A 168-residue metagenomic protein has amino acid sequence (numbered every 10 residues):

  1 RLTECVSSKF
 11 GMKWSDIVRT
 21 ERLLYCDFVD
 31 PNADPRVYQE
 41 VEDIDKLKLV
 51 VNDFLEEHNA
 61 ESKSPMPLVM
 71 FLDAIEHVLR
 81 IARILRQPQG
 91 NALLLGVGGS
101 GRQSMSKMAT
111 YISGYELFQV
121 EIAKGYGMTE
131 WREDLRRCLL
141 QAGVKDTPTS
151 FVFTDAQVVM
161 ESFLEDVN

Functional and structural regions predicted by a protein language model:
R1-M160: AAA+ P-loop NTPase catalytic core
D166-N168: Conserved P-loop NTPase nucleotide-binding/switch module
